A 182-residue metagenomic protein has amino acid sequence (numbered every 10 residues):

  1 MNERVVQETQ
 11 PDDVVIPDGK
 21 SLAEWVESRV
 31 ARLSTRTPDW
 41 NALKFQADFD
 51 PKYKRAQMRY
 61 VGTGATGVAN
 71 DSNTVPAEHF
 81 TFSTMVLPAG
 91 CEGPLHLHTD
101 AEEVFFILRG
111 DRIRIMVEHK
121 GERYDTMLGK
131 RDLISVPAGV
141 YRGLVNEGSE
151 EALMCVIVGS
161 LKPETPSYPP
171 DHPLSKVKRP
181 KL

Functional and structural regions predicted by a protein language model:
M1-H79, H172, P180-L182: A short, N-terminal "cap"/entry segment at the start of jelly-roll beta-barrel domains of the cupin/DSBH fold
G62-N70, T81-D100: Conserved short histidine dyad/triad with adjacent acidic residue
F82, V104-F106, I134-S135, E150-Y168: A short hydrophobic beta-strand segment most commonly corresponding to one strand of the jelly-roll/cupin
T84-M85, H96-L97, E102-I107, T126 (+1 more regions): His/acidic/aromatic-lined binding-pocket segments of jelly-roll/cupin-type domains and related regulatory beta-sandwich
A89, D100-I113, E118-H119: Glycine- and acidic-residue-biased ligand/ion/polar-headgroup-sensing regions
E92-P94, R112-R114, D132-I134, A138-G143: Histidine-centered metal-chelating micro-motifs
H119-P137: Short acidic-glycine-tyrosine-enriched beta hairpin
V145-G148: Asparagine-centered strand-capping/turn motif at beta-strand->loop junctions
